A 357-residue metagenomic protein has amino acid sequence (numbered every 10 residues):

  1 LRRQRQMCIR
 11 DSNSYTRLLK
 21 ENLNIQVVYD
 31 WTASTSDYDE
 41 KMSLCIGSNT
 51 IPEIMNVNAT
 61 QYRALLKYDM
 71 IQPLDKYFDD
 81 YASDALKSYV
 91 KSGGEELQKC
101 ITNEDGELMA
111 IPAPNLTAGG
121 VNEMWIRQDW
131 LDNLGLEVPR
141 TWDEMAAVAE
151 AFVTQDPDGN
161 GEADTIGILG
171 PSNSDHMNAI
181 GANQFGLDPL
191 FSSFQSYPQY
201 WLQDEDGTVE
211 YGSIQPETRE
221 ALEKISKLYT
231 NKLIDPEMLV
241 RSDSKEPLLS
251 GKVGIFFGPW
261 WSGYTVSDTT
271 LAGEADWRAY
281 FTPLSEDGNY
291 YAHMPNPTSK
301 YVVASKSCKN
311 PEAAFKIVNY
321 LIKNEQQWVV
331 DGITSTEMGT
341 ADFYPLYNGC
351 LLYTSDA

Functional and structural regions predicted by a protein language model:
L1-A357: Extracytoplasmic/secretory soluble proteins
